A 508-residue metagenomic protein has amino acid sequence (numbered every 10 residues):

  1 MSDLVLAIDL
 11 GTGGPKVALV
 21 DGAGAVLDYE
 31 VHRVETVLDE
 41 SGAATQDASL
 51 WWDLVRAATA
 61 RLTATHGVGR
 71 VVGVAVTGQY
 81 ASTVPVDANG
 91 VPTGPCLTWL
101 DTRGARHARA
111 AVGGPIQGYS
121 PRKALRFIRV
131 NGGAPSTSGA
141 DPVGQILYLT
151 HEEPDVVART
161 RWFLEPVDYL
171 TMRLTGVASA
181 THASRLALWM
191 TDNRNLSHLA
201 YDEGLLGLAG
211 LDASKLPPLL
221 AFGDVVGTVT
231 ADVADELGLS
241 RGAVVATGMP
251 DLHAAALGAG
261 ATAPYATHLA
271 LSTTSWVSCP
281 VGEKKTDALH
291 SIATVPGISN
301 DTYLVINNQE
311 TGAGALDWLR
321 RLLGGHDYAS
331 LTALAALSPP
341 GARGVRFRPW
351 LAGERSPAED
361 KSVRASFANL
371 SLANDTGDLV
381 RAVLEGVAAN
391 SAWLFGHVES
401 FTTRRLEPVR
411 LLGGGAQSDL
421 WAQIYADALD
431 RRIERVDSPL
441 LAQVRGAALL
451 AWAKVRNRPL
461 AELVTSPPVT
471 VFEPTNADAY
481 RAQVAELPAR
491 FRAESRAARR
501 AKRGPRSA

Functional and structural regions predicted by a protein language model:
M1-V31, L38, V72, V76-V112 (+3 more regions): Glycine/Thr-rich phosphate-binding loops that ligate phosphate moieties of nucleotide and other phosphorylated ligands
E30-G69: N-terminal phosphate-binding loop and adjacent alpha-helix
A44-W52, P135-G139, L219-G223, T247 (+1 more regions): Short acidic-aromatic active-site loops that bind/stabilize oxyanions
A48-W51, V55, G104, P142 (+6 more regions): Conserved donor sugar-nucleotide recognition element shared by glycan-biosynthetic enzymes
S49-A57, L196, A200, D224 (+7 more regions): A generic alpha-helix signature
W51-A64, H198-L205, V387-H397: Short, well-ordered amphipathic alpha-helical segments that serve as non-catalytic structural scaffolds within diverse
A60-Y328: Glycine-rich phosphate-binding/catalytic subdomain of phosphoryl-transfer and nucleotide/sugar-phosphate-processing
